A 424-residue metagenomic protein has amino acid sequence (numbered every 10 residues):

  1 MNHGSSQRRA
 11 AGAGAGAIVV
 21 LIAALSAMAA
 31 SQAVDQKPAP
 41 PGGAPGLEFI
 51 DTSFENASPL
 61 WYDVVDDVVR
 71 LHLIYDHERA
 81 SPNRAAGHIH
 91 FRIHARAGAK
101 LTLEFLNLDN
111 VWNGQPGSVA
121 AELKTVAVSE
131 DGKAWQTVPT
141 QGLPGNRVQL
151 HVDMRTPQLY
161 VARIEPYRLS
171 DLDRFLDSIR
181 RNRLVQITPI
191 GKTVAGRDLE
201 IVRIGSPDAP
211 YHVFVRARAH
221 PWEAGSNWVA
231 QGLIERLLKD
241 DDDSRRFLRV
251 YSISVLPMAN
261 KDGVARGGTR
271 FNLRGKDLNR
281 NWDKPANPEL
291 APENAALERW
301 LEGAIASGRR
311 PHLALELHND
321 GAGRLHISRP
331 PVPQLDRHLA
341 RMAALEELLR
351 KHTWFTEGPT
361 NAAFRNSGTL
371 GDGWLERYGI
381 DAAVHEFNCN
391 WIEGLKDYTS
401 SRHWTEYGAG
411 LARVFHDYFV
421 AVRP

Functional and structural regions predicted by a protein language model:
M1-A11: N-terminal secretory signal peptides that target proteins for export/translocation
A15-A27: Bacterial N-terminal signal peptides
A27-A33: Boundary at the C-terminal end of the N-terminal hydrophobic targeting segment
V34-R155, L159: Extreme N-terminal flexible tails
Q141-R183: Extended acidic/polar, glycine-enriched regions that form or flank non-catalytic beta-rich accessory modules
L184-I204, D208-N361, D372, A382-L395: Active-site/substrate-binding loop(s) of hydrolase catalytic cores
N366-W374: A short, acidic, amphipathic alpha-helical segment used as a generic capping/interface helix at domain edges
I392-P424: His/Asp/Glu-rich mid-to-C-terminal helical/loop segments that flank catalytic regions of hydrolases
